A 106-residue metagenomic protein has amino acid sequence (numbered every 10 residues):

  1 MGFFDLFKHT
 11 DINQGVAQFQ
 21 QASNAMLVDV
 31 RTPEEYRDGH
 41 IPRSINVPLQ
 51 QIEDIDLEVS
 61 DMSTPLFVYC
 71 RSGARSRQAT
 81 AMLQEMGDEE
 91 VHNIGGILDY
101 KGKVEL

Functional and structural regions predicted by a protein language model:
G2-Q18, A22-A25, P33-T64, A74-L106: Rhodanese-like catalytic fold shared by cysteine-dependent sulfurtransferases and DSP/PTP-type phosphatases
D29: N-terminal glycine-rich beta->alpha transition that marks the start or flank of a dinucleotide-binding site
Y69: Short, surface-exposed ligand- or partner-binding patches at beta-edge/loop junctions that are enriched in aromatics
